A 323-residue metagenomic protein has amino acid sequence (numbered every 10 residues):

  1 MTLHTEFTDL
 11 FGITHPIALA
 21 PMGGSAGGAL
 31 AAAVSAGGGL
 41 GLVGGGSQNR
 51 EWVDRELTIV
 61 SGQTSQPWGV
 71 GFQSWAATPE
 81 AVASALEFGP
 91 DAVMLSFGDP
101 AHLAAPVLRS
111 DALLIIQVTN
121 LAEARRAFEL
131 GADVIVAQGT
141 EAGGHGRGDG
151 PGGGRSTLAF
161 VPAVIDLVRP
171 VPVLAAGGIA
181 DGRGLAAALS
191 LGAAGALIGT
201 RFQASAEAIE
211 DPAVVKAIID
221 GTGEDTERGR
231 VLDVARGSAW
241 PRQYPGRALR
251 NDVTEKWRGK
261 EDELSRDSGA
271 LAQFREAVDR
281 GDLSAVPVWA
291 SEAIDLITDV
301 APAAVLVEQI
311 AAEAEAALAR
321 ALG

Functional and structural regions predicted by a protein language model:
M1-P170: Active-site entrance/lid segments in N-terminal catalytic domains of soluble metabolic enzymes
S25, I179-A180: Residue-level detector of alpha-helix initiation sites
G146-L174, A180-G323: Conserved active-site-proximal phosphate/metal-binding subdomains
